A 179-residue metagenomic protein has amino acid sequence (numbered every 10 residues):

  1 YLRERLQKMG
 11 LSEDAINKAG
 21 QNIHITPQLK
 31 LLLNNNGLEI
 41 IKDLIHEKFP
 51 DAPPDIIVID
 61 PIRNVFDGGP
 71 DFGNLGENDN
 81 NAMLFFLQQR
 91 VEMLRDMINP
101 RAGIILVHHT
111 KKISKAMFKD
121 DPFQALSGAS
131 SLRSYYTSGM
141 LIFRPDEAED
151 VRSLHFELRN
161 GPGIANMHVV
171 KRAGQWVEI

Functional and structural regions predicted by a protein language model:
Y1-F85, Q89, A173: Conserved inter-motif catalytic segment of the P-loop NTP-binding fold
Q7, I56, N64, N78-E178: Phosphate-binding/switch region of NTP-binding enzymes
